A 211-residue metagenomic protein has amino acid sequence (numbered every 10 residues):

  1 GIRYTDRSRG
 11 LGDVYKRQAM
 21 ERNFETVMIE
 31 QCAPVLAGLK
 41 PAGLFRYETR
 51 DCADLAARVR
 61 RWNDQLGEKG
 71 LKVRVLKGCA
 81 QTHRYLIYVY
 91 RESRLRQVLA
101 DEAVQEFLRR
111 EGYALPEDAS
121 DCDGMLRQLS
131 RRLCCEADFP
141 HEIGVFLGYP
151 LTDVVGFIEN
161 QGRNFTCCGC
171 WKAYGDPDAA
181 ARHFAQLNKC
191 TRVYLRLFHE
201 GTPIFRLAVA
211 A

Functional and structural regions predicted by a protein language model:
G1-Q18: Single conserved hydrophobic/aromatic residue that forms the stacking wall/gate of nucleotide- or nucleobase-binding
M20-K72: A structured, charge-rich N-terminal accessory region that forms the first stable segment of a protein and links
Q31-G38, R74-C79, R131-C135: Short, flexible, solvent-exposed loop/turn segments with mixed acidic/basic and small polar residues
K40-A42, T82-Y85, P140-E142: Short, surface-exposed beta-edge/turn micro-motifs
R58-D118: A glycine-rich, hydrophobic loop/mini-helix early in the fold
G112-H141: Internal catalytic-core helix/loop-beta-alpha segment that presents or stabilizes conserved functional determinants
F139-C167: Hydrophobic/aromatic-rich, well-ordered segments within soluble, folded domains that form packed cores
C170-A211: Long, compositionally biased
